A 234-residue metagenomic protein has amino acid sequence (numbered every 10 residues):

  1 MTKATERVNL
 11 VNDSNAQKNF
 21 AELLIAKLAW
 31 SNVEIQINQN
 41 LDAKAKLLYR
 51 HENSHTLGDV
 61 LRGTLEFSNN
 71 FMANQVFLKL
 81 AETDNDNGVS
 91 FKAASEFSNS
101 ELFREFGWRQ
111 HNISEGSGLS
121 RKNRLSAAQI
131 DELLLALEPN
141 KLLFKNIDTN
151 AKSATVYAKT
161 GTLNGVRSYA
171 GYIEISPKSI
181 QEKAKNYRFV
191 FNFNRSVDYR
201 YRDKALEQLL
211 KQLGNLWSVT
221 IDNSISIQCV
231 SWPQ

Functional and structural regions predicted by a protein language model:
M1-L143: A small/polar active-site loop signature that marks catalytic segments
F77-P233: Small-residue-rich helix-loop
